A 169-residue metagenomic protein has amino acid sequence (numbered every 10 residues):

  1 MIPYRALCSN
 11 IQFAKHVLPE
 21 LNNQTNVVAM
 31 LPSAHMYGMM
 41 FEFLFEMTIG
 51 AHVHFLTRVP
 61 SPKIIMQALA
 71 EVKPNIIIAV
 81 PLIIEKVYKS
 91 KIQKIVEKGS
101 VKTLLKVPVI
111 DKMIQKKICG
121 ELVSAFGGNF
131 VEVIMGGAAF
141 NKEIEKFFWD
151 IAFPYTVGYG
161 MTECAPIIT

Functional and structural regions predicted by a protein language model:
M1: Conserved adenylation A10 loop of the ANL superfamily
C8-N26, S33-E121, P154: Conserved AMP-binding/adenylation subdomain of ANL enzymes
Q24, G50, F130, D150 (+1 more regions): Active-site lining segments that contact anionic ligands and/or coordinate catalytic metals
N26-M30, E132-I134: Extended hydrophobic secondary-structure segments that form protein cores and membrane-embedded regions
G38-L44, L56, E143, F147 (+1 more regions): Generic hydrophobic alpha-helical membrane-span motif
L82, G136-I144, V157-T169: Conserved A3 ("GATE") glycine/threonine-rich loop of ANL adenylate-forming enzymes
L105-F153: Short gly/Ser/Thr-rich phosphate-binding loop of adenylate-forming enzymes
